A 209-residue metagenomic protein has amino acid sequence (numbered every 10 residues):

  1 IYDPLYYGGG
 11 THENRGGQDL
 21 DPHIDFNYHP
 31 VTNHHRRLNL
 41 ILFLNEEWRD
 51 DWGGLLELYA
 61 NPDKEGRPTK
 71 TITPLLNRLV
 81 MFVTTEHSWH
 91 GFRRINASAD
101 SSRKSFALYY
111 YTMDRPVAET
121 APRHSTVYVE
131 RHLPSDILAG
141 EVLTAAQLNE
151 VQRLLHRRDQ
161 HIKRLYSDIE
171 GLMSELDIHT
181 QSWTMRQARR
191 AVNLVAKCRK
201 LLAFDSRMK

Functional and structural regions predicted by a protein language model:
I1, N27-P30: Short helix-to-loop capping/linker segments positioned immediately adjacent to catalytic or ligand/cofactor-binding
I1-G9: Signature of the catalytic double-stranded beta-helix
T11-D21: Beta-rich nucleic-acid/ligand-interaction surfaces
G17-Q18, H29-R36, N45-H179: Catalytic core of Fe(II)/2-oxoglutarate
I24: Conserved flavin/dinucleotide-binding core of flavoenzymes
S167-K209: Helical coiled-coil/dimerization "stalks" and their immediately adjacent regulatory linkers at helix->disorder
